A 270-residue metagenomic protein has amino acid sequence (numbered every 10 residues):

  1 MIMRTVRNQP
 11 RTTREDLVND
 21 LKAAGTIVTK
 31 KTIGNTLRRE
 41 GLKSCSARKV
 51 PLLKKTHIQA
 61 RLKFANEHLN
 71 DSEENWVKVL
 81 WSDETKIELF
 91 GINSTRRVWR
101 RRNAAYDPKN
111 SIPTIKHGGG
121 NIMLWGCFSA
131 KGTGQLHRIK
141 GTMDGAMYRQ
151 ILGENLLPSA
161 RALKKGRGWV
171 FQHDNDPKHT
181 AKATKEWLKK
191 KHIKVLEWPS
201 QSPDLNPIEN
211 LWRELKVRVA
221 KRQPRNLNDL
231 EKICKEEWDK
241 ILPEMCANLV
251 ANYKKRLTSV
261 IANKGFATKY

Functional and structural regions predicted by a protein language model:
M1, D16, I27, T32 (+11 more regions): Acidic, Ser/Thr-rich intrinsically disordered and amphipathic helical segments
M1-N35, K63-V77: A short, amphipathic alpha-helix used for macromolecular contacts
T36-H68, R100-R101: Basic, flexible linker segments flanking DNA-binding modules in nucleic acid-interacting mobile-element proteins
S46-K49, S111-I112, F171-N175, K191-N210: RNase H-like polynucleotidyl transferase catalytic core
I58-L157, N263-K264: Extended, low-complexity cationic-aromatic segments
N75-V79, T85, I208-Y270: C-terminal anion-handling pockets and recognition modules
S82-E84, K165-H179, L205-N206: Acidic/histidine-rich, metal-coordinating catalytic segments
